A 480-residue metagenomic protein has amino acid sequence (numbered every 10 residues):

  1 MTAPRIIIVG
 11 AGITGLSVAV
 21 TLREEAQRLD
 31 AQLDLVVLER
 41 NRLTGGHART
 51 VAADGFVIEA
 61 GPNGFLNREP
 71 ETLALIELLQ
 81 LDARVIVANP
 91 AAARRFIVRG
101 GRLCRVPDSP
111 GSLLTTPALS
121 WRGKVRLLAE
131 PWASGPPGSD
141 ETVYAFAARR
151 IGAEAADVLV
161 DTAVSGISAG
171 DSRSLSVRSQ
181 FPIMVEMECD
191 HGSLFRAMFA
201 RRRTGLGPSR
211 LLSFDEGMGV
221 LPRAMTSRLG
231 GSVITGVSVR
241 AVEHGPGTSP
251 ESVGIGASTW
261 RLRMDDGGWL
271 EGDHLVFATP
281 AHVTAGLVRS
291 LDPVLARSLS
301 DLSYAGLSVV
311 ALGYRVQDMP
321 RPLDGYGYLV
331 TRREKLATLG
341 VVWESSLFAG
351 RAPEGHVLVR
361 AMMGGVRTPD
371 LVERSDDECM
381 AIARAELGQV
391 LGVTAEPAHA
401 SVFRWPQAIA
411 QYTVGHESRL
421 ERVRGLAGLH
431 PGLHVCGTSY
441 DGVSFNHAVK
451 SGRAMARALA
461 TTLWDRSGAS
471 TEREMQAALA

Functional and structural regions predicted by a protein language model:
T2-T14: Beta1/beta-strand and adjacent pyrophosphate-binding region of the FAD-binding site in flavoprotein oxidoreductases
I6-I8, L35, L433: Conserved hydrophobic helix-helix packing surfaces used for dimerization/oligomerization
T14, L43, H282: Conserved Rossmann-like nucleotide-cofactor binding loop
R23-A53: Glycine-rich FAD pyrophosphate-binding loop
H47-T50, P107-G111, L323-G325, G340-A480: Conserved flavin/dinucleotide-binding core of flavoenzymes
D54-G135: Dinucleotide-binding Rossmann-like beta1-alpha1 core, especially the glycine-rich loop that anchors the ADP
R94, L127-A241, G247-S252, W260 (+1 more regions): Active-site/ligand-binding neighborhood in enzyme catalytic cores
V237-V359, V366-E373, D377, A385-V390 (+2 more regions): Mid-domain catalytic core of redox enzymes that form a hydrophobic substrate pocket/lid adjacent to a catalytic redox
